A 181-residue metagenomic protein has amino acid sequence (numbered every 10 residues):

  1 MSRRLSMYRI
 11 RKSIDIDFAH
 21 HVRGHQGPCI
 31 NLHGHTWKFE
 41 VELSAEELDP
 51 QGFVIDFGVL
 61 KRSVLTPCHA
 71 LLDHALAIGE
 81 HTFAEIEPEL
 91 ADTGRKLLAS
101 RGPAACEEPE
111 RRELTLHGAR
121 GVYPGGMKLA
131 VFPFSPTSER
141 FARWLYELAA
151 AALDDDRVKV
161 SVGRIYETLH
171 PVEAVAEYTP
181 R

Functional and structural regions predicted by a protein language model:
S2-R181: Charge-rich, low-complexity N-terminal segments
